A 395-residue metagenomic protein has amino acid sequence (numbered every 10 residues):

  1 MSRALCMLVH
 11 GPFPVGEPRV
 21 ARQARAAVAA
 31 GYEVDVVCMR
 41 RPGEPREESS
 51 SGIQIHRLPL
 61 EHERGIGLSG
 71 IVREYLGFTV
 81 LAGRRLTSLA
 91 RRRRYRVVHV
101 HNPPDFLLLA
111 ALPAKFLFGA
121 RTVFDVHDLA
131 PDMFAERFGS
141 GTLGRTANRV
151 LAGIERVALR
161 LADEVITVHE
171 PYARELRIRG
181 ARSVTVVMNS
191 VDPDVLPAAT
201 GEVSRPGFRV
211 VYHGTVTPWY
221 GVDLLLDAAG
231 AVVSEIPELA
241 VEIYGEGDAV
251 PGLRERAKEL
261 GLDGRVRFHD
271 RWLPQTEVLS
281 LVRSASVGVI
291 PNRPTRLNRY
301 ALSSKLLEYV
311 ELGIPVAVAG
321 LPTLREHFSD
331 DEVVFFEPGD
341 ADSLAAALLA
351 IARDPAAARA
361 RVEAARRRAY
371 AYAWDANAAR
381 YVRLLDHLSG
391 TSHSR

Functional and structural regions predicted by a protein language model:
M1-P59, E164, V184, M188 (+3 more regions): N-terminal subdomain of nucleotide-sugar transferases
C6, I166, E202-A229, E242: Conserved donor-binding/catalytic core segment of Leloir-type glycosyltransferases
R40, P171, S190, W272: Carbohydrate-associated surface elements
R84-T87, F106-L108, L112-F118, F124 (+2 more regions): Membrane-proximal helix-turn-helix segments that form the acceptor-binding/catalytic region of lipid-linked
D163, S280-Y300, I314: Acidic donor-binding loop of glycosyltransferase active sites
P251-L279: Nucleotide-activated donor-binding/catalytic signature segment of Leloir-type glycosyltransferases, i.e., the conserved
V287-I290, E308-V318, R325: Short hydrophobic beta-strand element within catalytic cores of glycosyltransferases and related nucleotide-activated
D330-A341, A350-A356: Conserved acidic donor-binding segment of nucleotide-sugar-dependent glycosyltransferases
